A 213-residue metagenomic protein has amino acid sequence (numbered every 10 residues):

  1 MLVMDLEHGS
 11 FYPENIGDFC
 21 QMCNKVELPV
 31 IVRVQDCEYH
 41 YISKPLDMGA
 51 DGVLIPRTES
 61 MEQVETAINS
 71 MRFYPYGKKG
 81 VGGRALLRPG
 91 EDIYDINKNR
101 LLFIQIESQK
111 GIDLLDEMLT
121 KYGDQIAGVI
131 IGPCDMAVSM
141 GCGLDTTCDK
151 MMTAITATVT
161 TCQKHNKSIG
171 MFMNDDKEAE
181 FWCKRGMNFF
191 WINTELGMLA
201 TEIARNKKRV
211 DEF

Functional and structural regions predicted by a protein language model:
M1-D18, I131-D149: Glycine-rich, proline-tolerant flexible connector loops at the mouths of alpha/beta enzymes
L2-M4, V30-V34, V53-I55, L102-I106 (+3 more regions): Hydrophobic faces of well-ordered beta-strands that scaffold small-molecule active sites in alpha/beta enzyme cores
L6-S10, T58-S60, N193-L199: Short, acidic/turn-prone active-site loops that include or flank metal/cofactor- and phosphate-binding residues
Y12-Q35, Y39, S43, D47 (+4 more regions): Alpha-helix-loop-beta-strand connector modules within alpha/beta enzyme cores
F19, M61-G77, G143, L196-F213: C-terminal helical cap(s) of enzyme catalytic domains, especially alpha/beta-barrels
H40, A50-G128, P133-V138: Conserved anion-binding
L46, L119-Y122, C183-K184: Non-catalytic positions within long, well-ordered alpha-helices that form the structural scaffold/packing of enzyme
K79-R88, R100-K110, K150-F213: C-terminal alpha-helical cap/extension of soluble enzyme domains
